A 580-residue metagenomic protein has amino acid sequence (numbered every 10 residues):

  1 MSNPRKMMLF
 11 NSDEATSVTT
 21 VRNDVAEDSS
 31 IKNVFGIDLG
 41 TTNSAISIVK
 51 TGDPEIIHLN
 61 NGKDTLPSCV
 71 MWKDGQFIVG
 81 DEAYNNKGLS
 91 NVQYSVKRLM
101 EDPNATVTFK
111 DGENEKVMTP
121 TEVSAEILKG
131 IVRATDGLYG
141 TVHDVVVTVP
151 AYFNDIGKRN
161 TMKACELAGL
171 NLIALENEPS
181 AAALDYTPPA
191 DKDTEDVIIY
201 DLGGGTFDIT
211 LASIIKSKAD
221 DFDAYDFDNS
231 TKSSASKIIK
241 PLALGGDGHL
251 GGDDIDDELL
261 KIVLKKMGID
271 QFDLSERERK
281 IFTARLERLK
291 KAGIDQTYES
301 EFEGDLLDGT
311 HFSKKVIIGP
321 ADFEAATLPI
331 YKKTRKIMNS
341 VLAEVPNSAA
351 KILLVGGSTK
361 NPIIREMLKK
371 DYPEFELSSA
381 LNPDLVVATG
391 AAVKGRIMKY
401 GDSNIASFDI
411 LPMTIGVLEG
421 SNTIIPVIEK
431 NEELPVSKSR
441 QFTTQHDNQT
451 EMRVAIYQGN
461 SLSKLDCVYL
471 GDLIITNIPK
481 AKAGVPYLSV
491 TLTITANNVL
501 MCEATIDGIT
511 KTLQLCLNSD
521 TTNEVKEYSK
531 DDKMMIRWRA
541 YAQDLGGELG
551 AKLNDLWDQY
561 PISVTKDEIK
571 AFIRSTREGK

Functional and structural regions predicted by a protein language model:
M1-L99, D111-V117, T135-K580: Oxyanion-binding/catalytic loops of NTP- or PPi-dependent enzymes
T106-K110: AMP-dependent adenylate-forming
V123-A134: Feature captures the FAD/FMN-dependent oxidoreductase FAD-binding
